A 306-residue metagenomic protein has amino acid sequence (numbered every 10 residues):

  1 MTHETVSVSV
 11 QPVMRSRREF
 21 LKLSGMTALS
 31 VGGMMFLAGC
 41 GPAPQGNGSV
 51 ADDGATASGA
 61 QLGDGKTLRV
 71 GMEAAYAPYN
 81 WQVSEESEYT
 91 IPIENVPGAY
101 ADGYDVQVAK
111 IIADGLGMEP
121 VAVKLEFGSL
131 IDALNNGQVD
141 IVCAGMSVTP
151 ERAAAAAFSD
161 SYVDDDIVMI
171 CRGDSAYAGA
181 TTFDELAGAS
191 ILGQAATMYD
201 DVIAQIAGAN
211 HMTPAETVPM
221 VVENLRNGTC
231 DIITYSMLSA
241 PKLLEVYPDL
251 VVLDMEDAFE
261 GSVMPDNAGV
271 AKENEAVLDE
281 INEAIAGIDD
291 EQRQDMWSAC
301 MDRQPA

Functional and structural regions predicted by a protein language model:
M1-E19, M26-A38: N-terminal secretory signal peptides
C40-S49: Bacterial lipoprotein signal-peptidase II cleavage site
A60-G145: Extracytoplasmic small-molecule ligand-binding "clamshell" domains of the periplasmic binding protein/Venus flytrap
A77, G98-G115, M146-S147, V168-M220 (+2 more regions): Bilobed "Venus flytrap"/periplasmic-binding protein-like clamshell domains and structurally analogous long
E119-E185, F259: Acidic, polar ligand-binding/catalytic clefts
G145-A155, V202-Q205, R226, D231-S262: A ligand-binding cleft/hinge motif common to bilobed small-molecule-binding domains
V163-C171, P241-I285, M301-A306: Periplasmic-binding protein-like
M198-T213, V252, N282-A306: Ligand-binding clefts/hinges and TM-proximal coupling segments of bilobed small-molecule sensing domains
